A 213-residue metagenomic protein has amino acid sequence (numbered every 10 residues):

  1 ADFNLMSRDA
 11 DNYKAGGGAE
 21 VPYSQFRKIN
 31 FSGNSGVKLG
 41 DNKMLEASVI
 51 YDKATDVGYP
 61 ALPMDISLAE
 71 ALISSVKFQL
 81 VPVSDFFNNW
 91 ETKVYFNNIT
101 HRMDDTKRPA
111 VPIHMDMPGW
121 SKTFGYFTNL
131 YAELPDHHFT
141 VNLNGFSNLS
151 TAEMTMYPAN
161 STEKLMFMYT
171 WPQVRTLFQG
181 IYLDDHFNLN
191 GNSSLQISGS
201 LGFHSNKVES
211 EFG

Functional and structural regions predicted by a protein language model:
A1, I29-G33, E70-V76, K122-T128 (+2 more regions): Hydrophobic, lipid-facing positions within transmembrane beta-strands of outer-membrane proteins
A1-D2, M6, G16: Residues embedded in well-ordered regular secondary structure
A1-D2, N42-L45, V83-W90, D136-F139 (+1 more regions): Repeated loop/turn-to-beta-strand initiation elements of outer-membrane beta-barrel proteins
F3-L5, G33-S35, A47-V49, W90-V94 (+2 more regions): Membrane-embedded beta-strand positions of outer-membrane beta-barrel proteins
N4, N34-K38, K77-V81, F127-E133 (+2 more regions): Transmembrane beta-barrel domains of outer membrane proteins
S7-D11, Y51-T55, F96-T100, L134-D136 (+2 more regions): Transmembrane beta-strands of outer-membrane beta-barrel pores
A10-Y13, G18, P22-K28, K38 (+4 more regions): Flexible loop and strand-edge segments within Gram-negative outer membrane beta-barrel domains
T140-G213: Signature of Gram-negative outer-membrane beta-barrel scaffolds
